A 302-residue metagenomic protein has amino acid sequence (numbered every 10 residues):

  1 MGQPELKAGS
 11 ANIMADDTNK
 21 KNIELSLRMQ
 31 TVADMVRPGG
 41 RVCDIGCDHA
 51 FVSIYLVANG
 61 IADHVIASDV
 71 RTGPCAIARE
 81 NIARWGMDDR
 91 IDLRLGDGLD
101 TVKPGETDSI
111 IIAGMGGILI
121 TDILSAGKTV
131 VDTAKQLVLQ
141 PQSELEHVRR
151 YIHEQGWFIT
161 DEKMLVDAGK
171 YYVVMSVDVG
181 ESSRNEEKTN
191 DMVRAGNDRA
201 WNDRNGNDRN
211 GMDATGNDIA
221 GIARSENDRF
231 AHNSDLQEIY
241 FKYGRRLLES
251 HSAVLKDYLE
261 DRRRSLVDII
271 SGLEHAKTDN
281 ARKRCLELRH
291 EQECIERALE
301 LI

Functional and structural regions predicted by a protein language model:
G2-K20, S182-S234: Intrinsically disordered, low-complexity terminal tails and inter-domain linkers enriched for S/T/G/P/D/E
M14-G40, I54: S-adenosyl-L-methionine
G39-D48: Conserved class I S-adenosyl-L-methionine
H49-A62: Conserved SAM-binding loop of SAM-dependent methyltransferases across substrates and taxa, primarily the Class I
H64-D69: Conserved SAM-binding motif I beta-strand of class I
T72, A76-G105: S-adenosyl-L-methionine
G127-D178: C-terminal substrate-binding/active-site "lid" region of AdoMet-derived donor-dependent transferases
G180-E186, E226-I302: An accessory alpha-helical subdomain
